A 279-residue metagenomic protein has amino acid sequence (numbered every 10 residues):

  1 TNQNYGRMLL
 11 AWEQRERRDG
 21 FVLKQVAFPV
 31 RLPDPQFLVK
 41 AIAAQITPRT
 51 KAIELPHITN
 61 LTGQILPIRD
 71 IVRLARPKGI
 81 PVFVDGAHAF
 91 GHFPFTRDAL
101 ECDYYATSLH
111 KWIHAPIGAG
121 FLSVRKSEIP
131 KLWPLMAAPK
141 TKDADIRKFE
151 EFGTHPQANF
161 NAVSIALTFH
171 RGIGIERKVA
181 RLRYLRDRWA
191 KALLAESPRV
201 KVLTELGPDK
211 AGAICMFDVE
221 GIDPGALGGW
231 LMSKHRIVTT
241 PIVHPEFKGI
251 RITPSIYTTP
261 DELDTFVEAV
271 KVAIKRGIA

Functional and structural regions predicted by a protein language model:
T1-A279: Pyridoxal 5′-phosphate
